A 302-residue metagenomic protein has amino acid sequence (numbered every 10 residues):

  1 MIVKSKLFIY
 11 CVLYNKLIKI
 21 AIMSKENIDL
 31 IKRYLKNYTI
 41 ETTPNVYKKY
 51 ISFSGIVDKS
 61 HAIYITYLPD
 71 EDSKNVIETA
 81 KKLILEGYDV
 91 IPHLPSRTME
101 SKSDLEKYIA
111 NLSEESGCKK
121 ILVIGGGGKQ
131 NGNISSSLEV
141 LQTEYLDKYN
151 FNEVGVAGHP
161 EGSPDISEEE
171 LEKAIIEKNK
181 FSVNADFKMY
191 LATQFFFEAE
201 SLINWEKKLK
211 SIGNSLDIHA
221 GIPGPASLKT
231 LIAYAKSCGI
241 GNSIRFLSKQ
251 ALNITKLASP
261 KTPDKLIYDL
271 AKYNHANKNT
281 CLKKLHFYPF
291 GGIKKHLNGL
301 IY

Functional and structural regions predicted by a protein language model:
S24-K173: Active-site beta->alpha loop and helix N-cap motifs at the rims of alpha/beta catalytic domains
I40-V46, I124, S137-E161, A174-E177 (+2 more regions): Active-site pocket-lining/capping segments in soluble small-molecule metabolic enzymes
L68, R97, L191-F195, P223 (+3 more regions): Glycine- and other small-residue-rich loops at beta-strand/loop junctions that grip anionic moieties
P92, K178, F187, A220 (+1 more regions): Conserved, mostly hydrophobic/aromatic
E100-S101, K129-S136, Q194-W205, K295: Active-site glycine- and acidic-residue-rich loops that bind and position anionic ligands or nucleotide-like cofactors
S167-A185, S201: Active-site glycine-rich loop that binds ribose-phosphate moieties when present
K294-Y302: C-terminal helical cap(s) of enzyme catalytic domains, especially alpha/beta-barrels
